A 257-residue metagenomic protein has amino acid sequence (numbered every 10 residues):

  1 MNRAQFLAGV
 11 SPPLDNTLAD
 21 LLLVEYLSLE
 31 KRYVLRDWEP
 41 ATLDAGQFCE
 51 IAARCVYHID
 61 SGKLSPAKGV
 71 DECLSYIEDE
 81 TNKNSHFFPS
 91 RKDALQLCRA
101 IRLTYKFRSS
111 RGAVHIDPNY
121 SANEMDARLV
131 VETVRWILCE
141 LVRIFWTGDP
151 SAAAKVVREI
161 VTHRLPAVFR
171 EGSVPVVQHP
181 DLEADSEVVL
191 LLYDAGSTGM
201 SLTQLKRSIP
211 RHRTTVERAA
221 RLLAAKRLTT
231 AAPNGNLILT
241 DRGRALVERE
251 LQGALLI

Functional and structural regions predicted by a protein language model:
M1-P40, A152, V157-H163, E171-V174: Charged alpha-helical initiation segments
A4-A8, Y57-L97: Short, charged amphipathic alpha-helical segments flanked by flexible coils
T42, K92-F145: Charge-enriched, short contiguous segments at helix-coil
V156-L191, H212-T215: Short alpha-helical segments that sit at the start of domains
S197-I209: Short acidic, hydrophobic short linear motifs in intrinsically disordered regions
P210-K226, A231-N234: Short amphipathic alpha-helical interaction segments
G235-D241: Minor-groove-contacting beta-hairpin "wing" of winged helix-turn-helix DNA-binding domains
D241-I257: Short, amphipathic alpha-helical interaction segments positioned at domain boundaries
